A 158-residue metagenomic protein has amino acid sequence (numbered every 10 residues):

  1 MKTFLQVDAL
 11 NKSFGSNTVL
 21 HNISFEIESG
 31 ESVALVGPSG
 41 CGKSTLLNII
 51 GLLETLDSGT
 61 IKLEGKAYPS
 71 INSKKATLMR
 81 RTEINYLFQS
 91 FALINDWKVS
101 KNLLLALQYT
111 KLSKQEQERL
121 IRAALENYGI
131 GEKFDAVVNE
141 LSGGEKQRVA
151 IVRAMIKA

Functional and structural regions predicted by a protein language model:
V36-P38: The feature captures the beta-strand-to-loop junction immediately N-terminal to the Walker
G51: Helix-to-loop junction immediately C-terminal to a conserved catalytic motif
G59-P69: Conserved ABC transporter NBD signature motif
A67, Q115-K133: Conserved ABC ATPase "signature" region
Y68-N85: ABC ATPase NBD coupling module
W97-A106: Short coil-to-helix segment of the ABC ATPase nucleotide-binding domain corresponding to the Q-loop/switch region
V137-L141, E145: Conserved ABC ATPase signature
I156-A158: A short, proline-enriched helix->beta-strand linker immediately N-terminal to the Walker B motif in ABC-type P-loop
